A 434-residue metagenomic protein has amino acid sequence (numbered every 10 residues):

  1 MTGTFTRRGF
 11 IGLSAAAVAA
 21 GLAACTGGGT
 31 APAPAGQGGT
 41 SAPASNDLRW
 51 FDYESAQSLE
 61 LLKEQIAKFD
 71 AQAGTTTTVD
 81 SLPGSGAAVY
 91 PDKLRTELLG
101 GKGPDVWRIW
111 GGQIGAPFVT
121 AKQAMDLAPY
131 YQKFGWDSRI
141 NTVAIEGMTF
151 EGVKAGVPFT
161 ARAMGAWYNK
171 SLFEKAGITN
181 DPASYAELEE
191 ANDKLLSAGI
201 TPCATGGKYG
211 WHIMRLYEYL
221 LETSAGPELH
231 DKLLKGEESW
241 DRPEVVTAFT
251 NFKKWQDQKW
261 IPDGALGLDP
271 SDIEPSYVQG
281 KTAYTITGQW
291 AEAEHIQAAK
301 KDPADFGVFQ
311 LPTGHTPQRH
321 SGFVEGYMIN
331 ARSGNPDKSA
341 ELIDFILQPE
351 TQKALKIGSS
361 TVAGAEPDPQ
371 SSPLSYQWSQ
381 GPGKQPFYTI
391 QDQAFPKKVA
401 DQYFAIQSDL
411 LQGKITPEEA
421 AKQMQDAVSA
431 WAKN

Functional and structural regions predicted by a protein language model:
T2-A116, W136, N180, K300 (+5 more regions): Conserved N-terminal structural module of periplasmic/extracytoplasmic solute-binding proteins
Y53, E64-Q65, T250-N335: Extracytoplasmic/periplasmic substrate-binding proteins
E97, P104-D105, F134-L172, T201-A204 (+2 more regions): A structural signal for short loop-to-beta-strand junctions that line the ligand-binding cleft of periplasmic/secreted
W110-A163, L216-E218, E244, P303-V308: Hinge/lid segment of periplasmic solute-binding proteins
A116-P117, A121, G288-P303, G314-A405 (+1 more regions): C-terminal lobe and pocket-closing loops of periplasmic/extracytoplasmic Venus-flytrap solute-binding proteins
A128-I140, C203, G207, S224-T247 (+4 more regions): Short, solvent-exposed loop/beta-turn-alpha elements that line the ligand-binding surface or hinge of extracytoplasmic
F150-F159, M164, E189-E238, T282: Extracytoplasmic/periplasmic solute-binding protein
N192-K194, L234-A265: Glycine-centered hinge/linker elements that transmit conformational signals in sensory and ligand-binding systems
